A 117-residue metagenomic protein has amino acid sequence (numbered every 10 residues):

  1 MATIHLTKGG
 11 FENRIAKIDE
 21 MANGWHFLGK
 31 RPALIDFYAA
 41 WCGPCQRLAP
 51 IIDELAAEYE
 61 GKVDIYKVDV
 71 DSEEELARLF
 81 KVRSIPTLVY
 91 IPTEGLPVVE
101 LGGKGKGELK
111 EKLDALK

Functional and structural regions predicted by a protein language model:
H5, F37, I52-A56, E60-E75: Thiol-based oxidoreductase modules, predominantly thioredoxin-like and allied folds used for disulfide exchange
L6-A33: A short beta-strand-turn-helix
G9-E12, E74-E75, G107: Acidic phosphotransfer microenvironment of two-component signaling modules
F11, F37-Y38, I91: Conserved hydrophobic/aromatic "anchor" residues that stabilize well-ordered secondary structure elements
K30-A33, Y38-W41, S84: Short pre-active-site segment immediately N-terminal to redox-active cysteine/selenocysteine motifs in thiol-based
F37-I51: Conserved redox-active cysteine motifs that mediate thiol-disulfide chemistry, especially di-cysteine Cys-X(1-2)-Cys
L79-R83: A short glycine-leucine-enriched loop at secondary-structure breakpoints that most characteristically corresponds
S84, V89-K117: Non-catalytic, surface beta->alpha helical segment in thiol-disulfide oxidoreductase systems
